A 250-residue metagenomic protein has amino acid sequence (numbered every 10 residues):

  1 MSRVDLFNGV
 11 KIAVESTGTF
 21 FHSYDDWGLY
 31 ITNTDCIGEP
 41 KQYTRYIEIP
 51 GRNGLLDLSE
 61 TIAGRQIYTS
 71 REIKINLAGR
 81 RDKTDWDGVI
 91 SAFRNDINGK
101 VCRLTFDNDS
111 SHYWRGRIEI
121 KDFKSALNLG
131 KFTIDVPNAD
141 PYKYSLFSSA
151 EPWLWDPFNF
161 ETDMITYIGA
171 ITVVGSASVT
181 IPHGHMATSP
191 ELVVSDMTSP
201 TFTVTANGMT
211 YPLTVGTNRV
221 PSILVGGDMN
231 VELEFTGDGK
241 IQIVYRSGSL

Functional and structural regions predicted by a protein language model:
M1-P50: Polar/acidic, low-complexity leader/linker segments enriched in S/T/G and N/D
K11-A13, T19-H22, K83-T84, S110-R115 (+2 more regions): Short, surface-exposed beta-strand/loop "edge" segments at domain boundaries and coil↔beta transitions
T44-S59, S70: Extracellular/secretory-pathway and virion-surface proteins
D57-K83, N128-Y142: Oligomerization/assembly interface segments of phage tail-like spikes and tubes
R65-L104, S110: Compositionally biased, low-complexity regions
I67-R71, D96-N98, A126-G130, G184-M186 (+1 more regions): Solvent-exposed loop and beta-edge segments used for protein-protein assembly and interaction
G99-K143: Short beta-strand and beta-hairpin "edge-sheet" elements
S145-L250: Intrinsically disordered, low-complexity segments enriched in serine, threonine, and glycine
